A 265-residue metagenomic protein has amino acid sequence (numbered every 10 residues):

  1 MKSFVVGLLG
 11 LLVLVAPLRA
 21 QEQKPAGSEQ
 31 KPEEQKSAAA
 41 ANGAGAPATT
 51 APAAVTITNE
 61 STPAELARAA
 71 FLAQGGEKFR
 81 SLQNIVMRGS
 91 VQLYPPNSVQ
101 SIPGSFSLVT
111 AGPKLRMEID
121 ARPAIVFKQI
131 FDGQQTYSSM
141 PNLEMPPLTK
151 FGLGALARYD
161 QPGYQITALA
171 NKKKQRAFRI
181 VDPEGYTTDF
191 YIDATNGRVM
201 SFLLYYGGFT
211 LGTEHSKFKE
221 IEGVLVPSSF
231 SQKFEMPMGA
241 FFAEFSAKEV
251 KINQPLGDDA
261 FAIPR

Functional and structural regions predicted by a protein language model:
M1-Q21: Sec-dependent N-terminal signal peptides
A20-S61, A69, K114: Compositionally biased, proline/threonine/alanine/serine-rich low-complexity intrinsically disordered stretches
A51-N142, G163, A168-N171, P183: N-terminal mature ectodomain segment of secretory-pathway/periplasmic proteins
F71-F79, F151-A155, F234: Intrinsically disordered, low-complexity boundary segments flanking structured domains
P95-V99, P123-Q129, E144-P147, Y186-F190 (+2 more regions): Short, surface-exposed beta-strand/loop "edge" segments at domain boundaries and coil↔beta transitions
Q135-E144, T210-L211, G257-D259: A short, surface-exposed interaction/processing loop segment used at functional sites
M145-R179, T195-M200: Short, conserved active-site entrance elements at the starts or edges of catalytic domains
K174-P264: Gly/Pro-enriched, hydrophobic low-complexity segments that function as extracytoplasmic propeptides/linkers
